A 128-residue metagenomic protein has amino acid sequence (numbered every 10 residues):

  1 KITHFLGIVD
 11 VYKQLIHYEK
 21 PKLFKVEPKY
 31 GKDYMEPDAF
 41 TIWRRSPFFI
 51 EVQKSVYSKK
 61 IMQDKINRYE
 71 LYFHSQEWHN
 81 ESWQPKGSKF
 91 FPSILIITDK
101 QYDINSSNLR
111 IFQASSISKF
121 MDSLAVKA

Functional and structural regions predicted by a protein language model:
K1-H17: Solvent-exposed, charged helical/coil patches that constitute nucleic-acid or partner-interaction surfaces
Y12-F48, K54-D64: Active-site metal-binding core of divalent-cation-utilizing nuclease and nuclease-like domains
V26-K29, I97-D99, A114: Conserved beta-strand termini and adjacent loop/short-helix elements that scaffold enzyme active sites in alpha/beta
K32-E36, N105, S123: Short, solvent-exposed polar/charged micro-motifs at secondary-structure junctions
K54-I111: Catalytic cores of nucleic-acid endonucleases
N108-A128: Charged, structured surface patches that assemble and position nucleic-acid processing machinery
